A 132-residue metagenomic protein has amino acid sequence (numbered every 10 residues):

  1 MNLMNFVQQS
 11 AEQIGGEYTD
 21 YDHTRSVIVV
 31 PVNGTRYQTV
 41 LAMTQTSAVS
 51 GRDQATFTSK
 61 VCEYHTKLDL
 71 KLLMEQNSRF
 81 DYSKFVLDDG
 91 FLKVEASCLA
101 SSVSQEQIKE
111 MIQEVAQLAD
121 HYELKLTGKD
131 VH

Functional and structural regions predicted by a protein language model:
M1-Y37: Charge-rich, low-complexity N-terminal segments
N2-F6, H65-D69, Q107-E114, L118: Short amphipathic alpha-helical segments
Q8-Y18, S47-Q54, L126-G128: Short low-complexity stretches enriched in small and charged residues
Y18, L41-M43, Y82-K84: Short, surface-exposed charged micro-motifs
Y18-T24, A48-G51, V86-D89: Short, ordered beta-strand-loop transition motifs
H23, V29-L70: The feature represents the first ordered module of a protein
R52-F91, E95: Short, internal acidic amphipathic alpha-helical interface segments that mediate docking to partner proteins
Y82-Q113, Q117-H132: Well-ordered alpha/beta subsegment
